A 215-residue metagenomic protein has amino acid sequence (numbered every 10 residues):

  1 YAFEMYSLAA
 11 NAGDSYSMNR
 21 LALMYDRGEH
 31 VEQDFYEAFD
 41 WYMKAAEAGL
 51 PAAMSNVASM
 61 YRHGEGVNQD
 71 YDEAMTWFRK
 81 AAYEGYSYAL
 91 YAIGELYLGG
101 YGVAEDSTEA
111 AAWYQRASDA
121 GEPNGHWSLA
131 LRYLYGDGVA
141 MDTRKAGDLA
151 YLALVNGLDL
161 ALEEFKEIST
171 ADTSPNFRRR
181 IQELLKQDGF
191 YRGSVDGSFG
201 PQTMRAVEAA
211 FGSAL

Functional and structural regions predicted by a protein language model:
N11, R27-Q33, E47, E65-Q69 (+5 more regions): Short coil/turn and helix-start
R20-R27, V31, M54-H63, L90-G99 (+2 more regions): Hydrophobic face of amphipathic alpha-helices that form TPR/SEL1-like repeat modules and related alpha-solenoid
A112, W127, L131-L134, A140-L160: TPR/TPR-like (Sel1-like) alpha-helical repeat modules
P175-N176, K186-L215: Short acidic, glycine/serine/threonine-rich helix-capping segments at coil-helix boundaries
